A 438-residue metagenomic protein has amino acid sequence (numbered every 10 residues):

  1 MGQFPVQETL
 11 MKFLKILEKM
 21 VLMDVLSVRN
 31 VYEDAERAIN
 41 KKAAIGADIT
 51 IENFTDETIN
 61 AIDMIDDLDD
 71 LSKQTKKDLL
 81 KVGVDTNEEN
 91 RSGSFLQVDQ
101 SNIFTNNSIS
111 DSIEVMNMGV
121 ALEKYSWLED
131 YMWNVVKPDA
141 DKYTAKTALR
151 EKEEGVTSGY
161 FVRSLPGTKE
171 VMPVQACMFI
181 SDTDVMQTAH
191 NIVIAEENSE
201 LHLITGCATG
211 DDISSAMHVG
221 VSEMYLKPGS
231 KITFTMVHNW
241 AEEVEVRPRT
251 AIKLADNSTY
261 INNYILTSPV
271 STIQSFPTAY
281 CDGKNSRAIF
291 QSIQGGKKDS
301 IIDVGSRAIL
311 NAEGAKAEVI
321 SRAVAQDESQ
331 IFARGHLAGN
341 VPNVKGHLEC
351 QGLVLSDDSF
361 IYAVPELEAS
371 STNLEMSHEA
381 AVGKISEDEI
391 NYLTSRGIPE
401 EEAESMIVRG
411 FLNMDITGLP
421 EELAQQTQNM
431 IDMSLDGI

Functional and structural regions predicted by a protein language model:
M1-G155: Long, low-complexity, mixed-charge
F13, D24-V28, I39-K42, E123-K124 (+3 more regions): Conserved beta-strand/loop scaffold segments within soluble protein domains that form the structured core and edges
S386, I407-N413: Small/polar glycine-rich anion-binding or flexible loop at a beta-alpha turn
